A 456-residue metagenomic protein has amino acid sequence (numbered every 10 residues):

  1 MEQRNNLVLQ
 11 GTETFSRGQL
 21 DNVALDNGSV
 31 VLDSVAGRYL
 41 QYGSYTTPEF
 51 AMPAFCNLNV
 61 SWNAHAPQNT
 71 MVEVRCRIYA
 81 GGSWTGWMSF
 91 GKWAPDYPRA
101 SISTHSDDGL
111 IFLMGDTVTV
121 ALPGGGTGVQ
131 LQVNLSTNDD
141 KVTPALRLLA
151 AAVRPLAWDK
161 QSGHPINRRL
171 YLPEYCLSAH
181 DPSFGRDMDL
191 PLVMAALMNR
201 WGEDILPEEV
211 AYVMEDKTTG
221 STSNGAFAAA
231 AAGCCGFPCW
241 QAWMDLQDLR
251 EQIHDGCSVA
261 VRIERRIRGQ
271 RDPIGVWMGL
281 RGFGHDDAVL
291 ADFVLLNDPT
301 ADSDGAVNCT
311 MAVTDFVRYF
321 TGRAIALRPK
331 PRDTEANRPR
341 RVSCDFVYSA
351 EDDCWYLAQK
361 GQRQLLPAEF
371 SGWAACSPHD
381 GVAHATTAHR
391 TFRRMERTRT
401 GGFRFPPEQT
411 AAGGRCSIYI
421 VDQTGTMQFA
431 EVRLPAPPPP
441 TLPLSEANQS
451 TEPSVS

Functional and structural regions predicted by a protein language model:
M1-R154: Non-cytosolic beta-sandwich-type ligand-binding/adhesion modules
R4-Q19, A24, F50-P53, W93 (+4 more regions): Noncatalytic regulatory segments and standalone regulatory/sensor domains
R38, E209-D333: Conserved active-site-adjacent core of cysteine acyl-enzyme catalytic domains
L122-G125, P407-G413: Surface-exposed, short loops/turns at beta-strand junctions within beta-sandwich domains
Q132-N134, S417-V421: Extracellular recognition modules
N134-G220, R393: Active-site-adjacent structural segments surrounding the nucleophilic cysteine of cysteine proteases and isopeptidases
R394-R399: Short beta-strand segments within Ig-like beta-sandwich modules, predominantly Fibronectin type-III
M427-A436: Edge beta-strands of extracellular beta-sandwich domains
